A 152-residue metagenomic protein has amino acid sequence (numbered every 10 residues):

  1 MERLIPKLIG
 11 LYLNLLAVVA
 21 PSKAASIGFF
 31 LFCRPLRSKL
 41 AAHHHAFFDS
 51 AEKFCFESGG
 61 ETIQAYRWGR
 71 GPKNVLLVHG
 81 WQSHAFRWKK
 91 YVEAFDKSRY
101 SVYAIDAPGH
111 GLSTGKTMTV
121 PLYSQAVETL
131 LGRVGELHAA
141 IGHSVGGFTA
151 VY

Functional and structural regions predicted by a protein language model:
E2-C55: An N-terminal hydrophobic leader/cap segment in hydrolases
K53-R67: A short loop-to-beta-strand scaffold at the N-terminal edge of the catalytic core in hydrolase folds
W68-V75: Proline/glycine-enriched tight loop/beta-turn segments at coil->beta junctions that connect or precede beta-strands
P72, G80-S83: Active-site glycine-rich loops that stabilize anionic/oxyanionic intermediates across multiple enzyme folds
L76-G80, H143: The conserved beta1-alpha1 loop
A85, V92-T114: Conserved alpha/beta-hydrolase
T117-H138: Alpha/beta-hydrolase active-site loop
I141-G142, G146-A150: Gly/Ala-rich beta-loop-alpha elbow adjacent to hydrolase catalytic centers
